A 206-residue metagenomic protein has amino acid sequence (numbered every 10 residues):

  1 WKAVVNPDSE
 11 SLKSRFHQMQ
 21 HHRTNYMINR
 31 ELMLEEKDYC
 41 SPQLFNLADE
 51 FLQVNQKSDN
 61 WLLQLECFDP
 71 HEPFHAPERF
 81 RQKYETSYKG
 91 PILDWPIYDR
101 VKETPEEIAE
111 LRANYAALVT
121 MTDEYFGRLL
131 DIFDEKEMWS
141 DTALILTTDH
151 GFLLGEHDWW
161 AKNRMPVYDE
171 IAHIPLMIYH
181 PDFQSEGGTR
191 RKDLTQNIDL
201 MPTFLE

Functional and structural regions predicted by a protein language model:
W1-K37, E78: Catalytic-site neighborhoods of secreted/periplasmic enzymes that process anionic sulfate/phosphate groups
L12, E78-E106: Acceptor-binding helix/loop patch of EC 2.4 sugar-transfer enzymes, predominantly nucleotide-sugar-dependent
E31-D38, T104-V119, N163-R164, Q184-T195: Active-site rim elements
E36-Y88, K136-A143: Active-site regions of oxyanion-processing enzymes, predominantly non-cytosolic
D38-Q56, D94-T142: A long, amphipathic alpha-helix that forms part of the scaffold/cap immediately adjacent to metal-dependent active
L47, G90, H173, Q196-E206: Generic recognition of well-ordered alpha-helical segments
W61-C67, V119-T122, F126, A143-T148 (+2 more regions): Beta-strand elements within well-structured catalytic alpha/beta cores of enzymes that handle phosphate/sulfate esters
P73-S87, I132-T189, Q196: Histidine-centered active-site microenvironments of extracellular/periplasmic hydrolases and transferases
